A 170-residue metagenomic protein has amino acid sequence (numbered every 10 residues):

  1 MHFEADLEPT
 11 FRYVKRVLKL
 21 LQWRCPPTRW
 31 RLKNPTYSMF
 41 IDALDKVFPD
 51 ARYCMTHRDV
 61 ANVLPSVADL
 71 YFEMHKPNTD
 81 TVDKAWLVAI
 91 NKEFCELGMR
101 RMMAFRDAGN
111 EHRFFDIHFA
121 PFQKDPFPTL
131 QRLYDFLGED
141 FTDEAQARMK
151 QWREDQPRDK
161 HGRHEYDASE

Functional and structural regions predicted by a protein language model:
H2-C25, W30, V67-E170: PAPS-dependent sulfotransferases, especially Golgi type II membrane carbohydrate sulfotransferases
P9, Y37-D42, A61-L64, Q123-P126: Flexible loop/turn segments at secondary-structure boundaries
V17, Q22-D50: Flexible, glycine/threonine-enriched loop-and-boundary segments that flank and lead into catalytic domains of large
K33-N34, A43-D69: Conserved phosphate-donor/acceptor-positioning beta-strand/loop module used by diverse small-molecule
